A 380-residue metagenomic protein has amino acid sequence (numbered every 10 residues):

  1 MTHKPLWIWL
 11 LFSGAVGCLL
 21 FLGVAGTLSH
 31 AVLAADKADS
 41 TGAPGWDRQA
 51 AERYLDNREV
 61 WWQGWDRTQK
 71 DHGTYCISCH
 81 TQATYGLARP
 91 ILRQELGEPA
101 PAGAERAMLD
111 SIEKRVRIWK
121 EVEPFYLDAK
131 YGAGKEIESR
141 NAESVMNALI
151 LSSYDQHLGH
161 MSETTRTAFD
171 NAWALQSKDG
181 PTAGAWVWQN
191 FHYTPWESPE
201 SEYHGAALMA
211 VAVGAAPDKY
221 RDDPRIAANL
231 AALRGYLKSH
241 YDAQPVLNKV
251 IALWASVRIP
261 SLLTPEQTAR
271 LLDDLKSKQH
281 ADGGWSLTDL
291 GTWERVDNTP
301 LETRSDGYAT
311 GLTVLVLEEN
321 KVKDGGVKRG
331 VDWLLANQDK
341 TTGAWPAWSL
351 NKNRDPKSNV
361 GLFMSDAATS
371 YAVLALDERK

Functional and structural regions predicted by a protein language model:
M1-W9: N-terminal secretory signal peptides that target proteins for export/translocation
I8, G14, H72-Y75: Secretory pathway export signals and precursors
L10-S29: Bacterial N-terminal signal peptides
H30-K380: Preference for long, amphipathic alpha-helical scaffolds in soluble/luminal domains and all-alpha bundles
